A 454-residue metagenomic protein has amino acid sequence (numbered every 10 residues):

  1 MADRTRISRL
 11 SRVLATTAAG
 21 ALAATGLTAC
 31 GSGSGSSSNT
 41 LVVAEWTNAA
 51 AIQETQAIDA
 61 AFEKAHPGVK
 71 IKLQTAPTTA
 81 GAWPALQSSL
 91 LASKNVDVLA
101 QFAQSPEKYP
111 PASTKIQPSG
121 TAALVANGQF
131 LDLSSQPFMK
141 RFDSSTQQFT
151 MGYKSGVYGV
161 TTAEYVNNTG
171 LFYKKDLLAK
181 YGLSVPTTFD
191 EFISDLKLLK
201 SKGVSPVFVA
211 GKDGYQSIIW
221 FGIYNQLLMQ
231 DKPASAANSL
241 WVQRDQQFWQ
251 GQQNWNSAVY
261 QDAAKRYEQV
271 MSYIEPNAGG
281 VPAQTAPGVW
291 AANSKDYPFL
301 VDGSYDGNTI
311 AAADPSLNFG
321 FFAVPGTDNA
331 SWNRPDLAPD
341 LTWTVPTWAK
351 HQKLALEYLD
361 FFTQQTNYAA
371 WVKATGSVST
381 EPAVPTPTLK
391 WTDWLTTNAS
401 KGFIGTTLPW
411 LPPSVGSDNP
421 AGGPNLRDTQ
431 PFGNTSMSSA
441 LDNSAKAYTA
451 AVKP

Functional and structural regions predicted by a protein language model:
A2-A19, A23-G120, M139-K140, V185 (+3 more regions): Conserved N-terminal structural module of periplasmic/extracytoplasmic solute-binding proteins
E54, L359-P382: Periplasmic-binding protein-like
D59, D262-H351: Extracytoplasmic/periplasmic substrate-binding proteins
T75-A85, F189-I193, A278-A292: Short helix-initiation/N-cap motifs at beta->coil->alpha
P106-N168: Hinge/lid segment of periplasmic solute-binding proteins
V125, S145-I193, K212-Q246, L337-V345 (+1 more regions): Periplasmic solute-binding protein
T162, V166, S377-V378, W394-P454: C-terminal capping/gating helix-and-loop segments adjacent to ligand/active sites or protein-protein/ligand interfaces
L196-L199, S235-G280: Glycine-centered hinge/linker elements that transmit conformational signals in sensory and ligand-binding systems
